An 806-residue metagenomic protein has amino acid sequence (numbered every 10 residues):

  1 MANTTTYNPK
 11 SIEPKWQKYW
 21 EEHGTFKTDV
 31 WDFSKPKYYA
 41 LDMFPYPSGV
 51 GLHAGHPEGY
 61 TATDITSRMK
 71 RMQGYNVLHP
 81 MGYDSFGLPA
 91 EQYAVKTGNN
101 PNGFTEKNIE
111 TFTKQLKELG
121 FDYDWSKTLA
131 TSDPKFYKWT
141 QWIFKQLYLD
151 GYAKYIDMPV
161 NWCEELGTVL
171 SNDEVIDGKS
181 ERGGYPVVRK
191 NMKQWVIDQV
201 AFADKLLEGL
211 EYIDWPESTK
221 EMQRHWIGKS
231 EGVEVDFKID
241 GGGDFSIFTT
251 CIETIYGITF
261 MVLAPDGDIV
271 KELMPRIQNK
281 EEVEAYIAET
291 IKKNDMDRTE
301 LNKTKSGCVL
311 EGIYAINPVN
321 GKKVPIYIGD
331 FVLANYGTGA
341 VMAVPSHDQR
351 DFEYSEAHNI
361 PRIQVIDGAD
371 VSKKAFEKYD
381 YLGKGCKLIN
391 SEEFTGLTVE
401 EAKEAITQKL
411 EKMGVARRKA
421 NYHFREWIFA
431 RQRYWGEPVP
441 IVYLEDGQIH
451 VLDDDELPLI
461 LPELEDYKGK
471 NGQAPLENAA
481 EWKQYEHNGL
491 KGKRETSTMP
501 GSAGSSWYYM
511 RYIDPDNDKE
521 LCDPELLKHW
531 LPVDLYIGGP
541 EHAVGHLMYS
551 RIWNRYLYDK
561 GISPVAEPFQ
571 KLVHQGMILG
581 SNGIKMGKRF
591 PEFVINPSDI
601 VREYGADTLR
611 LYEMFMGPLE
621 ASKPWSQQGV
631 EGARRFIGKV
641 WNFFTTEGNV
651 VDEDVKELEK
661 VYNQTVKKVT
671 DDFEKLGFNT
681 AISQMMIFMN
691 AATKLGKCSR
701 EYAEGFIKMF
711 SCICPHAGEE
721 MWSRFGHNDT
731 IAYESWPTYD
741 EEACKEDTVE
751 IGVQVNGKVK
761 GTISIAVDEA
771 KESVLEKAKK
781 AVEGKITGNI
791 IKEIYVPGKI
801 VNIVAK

Functional and structural regions predicted by a protein language model:
M1-V30, P440, E445-E486: Hydrophobic alpha-helical membrane-insertion signals
A2-L41, R71-P80, G103-T111, W215 (+2 more regions): Conserved oxyanion/phosphate-binding beta-strand-loop segments in alpha/beta enzyme cores
N3-Y7, K229-E234, D367-D370, F376-Q408 (+8 more regions): Long, charged, mostly alpha-helical binding arms that flank functional sites
Y7-Q17, T140-D367, K470-N488, M709 (+2 more regions): NTP-handling and nucleic-acid-processing catalytic cores
K15, Y19-H23, K96-E253, A340-E456 (+6 more regions): Residue patterns forming the tRNA-binding/recognition surfaces of aminoacyl-tRNA synthetases and related DALR
D29-P101, L129-I143, T249-T250, N317-Y354 (+1 more regions): N-terminal catalytic cores of NTP/NDP-binding nucleotidyl/phosphoryl-transfer enzymes
D84, L149-N161, G337, R418-G447 (+4 more regions): Helix-rich, typically C-terminal accessory recognition domains appended to large enzymatic cores
F245-G267, W427, R433-W435, V439 (+4 more regions): Conserved phosphate/anionic-ligand binding catalytic regions in large, soluble enzymes, centered on
